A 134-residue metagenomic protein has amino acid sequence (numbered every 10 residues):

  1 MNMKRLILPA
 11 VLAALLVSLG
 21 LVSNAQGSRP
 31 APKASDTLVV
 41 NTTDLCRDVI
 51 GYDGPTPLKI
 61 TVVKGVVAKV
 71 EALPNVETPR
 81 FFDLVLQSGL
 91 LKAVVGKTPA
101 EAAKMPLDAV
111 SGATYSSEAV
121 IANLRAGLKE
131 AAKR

Functional and structural regions predicted by a protein language model:
N2-P9, S18-R134: Flexible, solvent-exposed loop/hinge segments and secondary-structure transition points
A13-A14: Repetitive helical segments and hydrophobic/amphipathic motifs
